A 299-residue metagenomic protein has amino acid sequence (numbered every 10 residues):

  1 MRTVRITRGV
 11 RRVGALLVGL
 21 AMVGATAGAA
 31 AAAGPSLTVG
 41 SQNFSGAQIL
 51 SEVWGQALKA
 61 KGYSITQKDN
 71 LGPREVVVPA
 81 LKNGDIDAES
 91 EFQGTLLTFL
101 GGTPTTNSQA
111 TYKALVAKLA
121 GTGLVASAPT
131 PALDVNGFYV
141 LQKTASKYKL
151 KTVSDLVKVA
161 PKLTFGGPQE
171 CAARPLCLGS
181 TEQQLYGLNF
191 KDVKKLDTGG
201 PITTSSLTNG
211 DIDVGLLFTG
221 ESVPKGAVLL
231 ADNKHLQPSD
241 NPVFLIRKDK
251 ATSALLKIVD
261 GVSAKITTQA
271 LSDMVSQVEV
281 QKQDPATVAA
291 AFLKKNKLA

Functional and structural regions predicted by a protein language model:
M1-A33: Secretory targeting and sorting signals
S36-T66, P131-G200, T204, Q269 (+1 more regions): Bilobed "Venus flytrap"/periplasmic-binding protein-like clamshell domains and structurally analogous long
G46, R174, L188, K250 (+1 more regions): An extracytoplasmic/periplasmic, membrane-proximal ligand-sensing/linker region
D69-I86, Q93-F99: Acidic helix-start/capping segments at beta-turn-to-alpha-helix junctions
K82-E91, P161-L163, I202-L217: Alpha-to-beta junction loops
Q93, F218-G220, K248: Short secondary-structure boundary segments
L100-S127, N209-D211, S222-S239: Ligand-binding "clamshell"
N136-S146, D240-S253: A bilobed periplasmic-binding-protein/Venus flytrap-type ligand-binding module shared by bacterial periplasmic
